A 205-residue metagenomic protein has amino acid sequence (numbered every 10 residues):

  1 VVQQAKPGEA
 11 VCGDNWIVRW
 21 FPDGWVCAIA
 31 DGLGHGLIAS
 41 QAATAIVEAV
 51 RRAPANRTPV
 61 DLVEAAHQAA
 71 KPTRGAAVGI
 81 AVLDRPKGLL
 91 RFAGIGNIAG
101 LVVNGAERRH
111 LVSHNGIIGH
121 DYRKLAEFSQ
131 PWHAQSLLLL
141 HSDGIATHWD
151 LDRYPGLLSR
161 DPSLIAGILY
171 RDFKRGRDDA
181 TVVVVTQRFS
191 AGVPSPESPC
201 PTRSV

Functional and structural regions predicted by a protein language model:
V1-A39, A43-V205: Conserved subregion of the PPM/PP2C metallophosphatase catalytic domain
